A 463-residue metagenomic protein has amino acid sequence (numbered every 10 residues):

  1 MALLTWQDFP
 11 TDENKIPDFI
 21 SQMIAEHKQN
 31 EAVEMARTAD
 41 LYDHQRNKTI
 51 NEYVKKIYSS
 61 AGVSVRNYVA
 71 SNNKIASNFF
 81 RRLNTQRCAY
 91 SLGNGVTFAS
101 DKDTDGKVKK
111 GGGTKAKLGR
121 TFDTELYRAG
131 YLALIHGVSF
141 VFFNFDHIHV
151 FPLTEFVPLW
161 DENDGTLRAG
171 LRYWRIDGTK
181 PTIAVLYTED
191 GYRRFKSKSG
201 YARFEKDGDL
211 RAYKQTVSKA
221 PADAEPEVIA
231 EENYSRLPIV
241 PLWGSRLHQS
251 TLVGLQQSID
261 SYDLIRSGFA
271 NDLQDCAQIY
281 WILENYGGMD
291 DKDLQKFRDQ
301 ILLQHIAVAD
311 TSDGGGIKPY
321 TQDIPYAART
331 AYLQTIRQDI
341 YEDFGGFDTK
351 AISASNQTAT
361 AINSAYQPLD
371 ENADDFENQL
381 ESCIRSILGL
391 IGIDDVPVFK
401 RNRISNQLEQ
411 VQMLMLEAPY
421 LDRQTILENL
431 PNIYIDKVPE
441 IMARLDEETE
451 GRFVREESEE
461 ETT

Functional and structural regions predicted by a protein language model:
M1-H149, T463: Extended, helix-rich architectural segments
M1-N47, H248-I259, E284-D310, D339 (+2 more regions): Short N-terminal secondary-structure initiator segments
A99-R120, D161-D164, G178, P221 (+2 more regions): Intrinsically disordered, low-complexity coil segments
A116-D123, Y131, H248-I259, D263 (+3 more regions): Generic detection of long, well-ordered alpha-helical segments
L134-I135, F140-L242: Extended, regular secondary-structure scaffolds
A220-Q357, S364: Extended, charged amphipathic alpha-helical segments
K296-T311, I324-T463: C-terminal helix-loop subdomains that flank or include functional centers
